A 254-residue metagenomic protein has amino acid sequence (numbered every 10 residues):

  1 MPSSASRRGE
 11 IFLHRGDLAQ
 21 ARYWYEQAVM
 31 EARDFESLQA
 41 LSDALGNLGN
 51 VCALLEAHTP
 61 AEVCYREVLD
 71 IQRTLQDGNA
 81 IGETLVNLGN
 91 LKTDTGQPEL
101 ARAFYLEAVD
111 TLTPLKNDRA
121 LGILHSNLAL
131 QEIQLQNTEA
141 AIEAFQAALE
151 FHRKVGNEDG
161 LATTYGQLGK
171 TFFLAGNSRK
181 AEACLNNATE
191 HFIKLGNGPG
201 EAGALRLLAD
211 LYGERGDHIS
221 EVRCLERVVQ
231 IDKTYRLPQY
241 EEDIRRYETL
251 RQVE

Functional and structural regions predicted by a protein language model:
S3-H14, Q39-L54, N79-D94, R119-Q134 (+3 more regions): Conserved alpha-helical positions within TPR/SEL1-like repeat arrays
E36, Q76, K116, G156 (+2 more regions): Structural signature of alpha-solenoid helical repeat scaffolds
G213-L237: TPR/TPR-like (Sel1-like) alpha-helical repeat modules
D232-E254: Terminal, low-structured helical/coil segments at or just beyond the last alpha-helical repeat
